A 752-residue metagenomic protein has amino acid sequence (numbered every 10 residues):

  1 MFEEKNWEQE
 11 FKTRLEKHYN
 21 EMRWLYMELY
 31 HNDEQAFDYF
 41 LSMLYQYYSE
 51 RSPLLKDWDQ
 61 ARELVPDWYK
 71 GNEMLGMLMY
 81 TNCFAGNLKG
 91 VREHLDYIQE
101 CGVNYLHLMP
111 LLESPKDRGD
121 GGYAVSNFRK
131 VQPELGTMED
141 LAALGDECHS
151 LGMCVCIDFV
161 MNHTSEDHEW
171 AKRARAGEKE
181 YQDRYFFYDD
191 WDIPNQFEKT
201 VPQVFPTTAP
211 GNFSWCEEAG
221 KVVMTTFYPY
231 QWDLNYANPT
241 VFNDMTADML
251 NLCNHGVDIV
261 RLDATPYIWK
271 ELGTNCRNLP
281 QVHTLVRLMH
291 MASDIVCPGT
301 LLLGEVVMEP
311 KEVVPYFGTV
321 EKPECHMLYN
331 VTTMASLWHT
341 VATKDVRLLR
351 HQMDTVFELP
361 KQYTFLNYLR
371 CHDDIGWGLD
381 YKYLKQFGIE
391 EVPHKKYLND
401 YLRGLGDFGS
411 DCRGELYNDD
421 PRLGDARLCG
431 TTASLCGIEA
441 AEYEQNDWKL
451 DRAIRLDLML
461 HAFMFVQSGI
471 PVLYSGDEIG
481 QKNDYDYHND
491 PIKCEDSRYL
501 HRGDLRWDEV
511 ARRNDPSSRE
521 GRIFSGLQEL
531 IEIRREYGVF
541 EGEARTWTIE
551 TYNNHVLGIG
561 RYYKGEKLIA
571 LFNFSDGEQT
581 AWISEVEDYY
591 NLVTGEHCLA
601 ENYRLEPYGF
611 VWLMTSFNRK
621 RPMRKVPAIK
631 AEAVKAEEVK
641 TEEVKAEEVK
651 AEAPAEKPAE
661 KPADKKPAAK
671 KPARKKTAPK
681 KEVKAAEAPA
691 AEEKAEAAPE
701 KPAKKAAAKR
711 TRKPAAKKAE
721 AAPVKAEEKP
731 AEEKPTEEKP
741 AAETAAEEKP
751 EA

Functional and structural regions predicted by a protein language model:
M1-K635, K670-K671, K675, K680-K681 (+1 more regions): Active-site and adjacent substrate-binding regions of carbohydrate-active enzymes
M623-A752: Intrinsically disordered, polybasic Lys/Arg-rich low-complexity tracts
